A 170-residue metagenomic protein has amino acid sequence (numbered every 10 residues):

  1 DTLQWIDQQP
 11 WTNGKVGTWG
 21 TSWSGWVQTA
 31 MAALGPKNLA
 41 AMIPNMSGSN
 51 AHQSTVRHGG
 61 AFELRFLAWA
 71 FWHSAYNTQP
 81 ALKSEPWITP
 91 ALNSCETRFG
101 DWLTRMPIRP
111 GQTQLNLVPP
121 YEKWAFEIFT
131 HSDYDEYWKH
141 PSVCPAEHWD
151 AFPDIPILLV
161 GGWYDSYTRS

Functional and structural regions predicted by a protein language model:
T2-G17, S22, K83: Gly/Ser-rich "nucleophile elbow"/oxyanion-hole loop immediately N-terminal to the catalytic nucleophile in hydrolases
P10-G14, K37, P153: Structured loop/turn residues at beta-strand edges in well-structured enzyme cores
T18-G20, N45, V160: Short beta-strand immediately N-terminal to the catalytic nucleophile in serine-hydrolase-like folds
S22-G25, G48, W163-Y164: Flexible, active-site-proximal loop/turn residues at the rims of small-molecule/cofactor binding pockets and catalytic
S24-A32: Short helix immediately C-terminal to the catalytic nucleophile in hydrolase catalytic domains
A33-F152: Accessory cap/linker subdomain of secreted extracellular hydrolases
P153, L158-G161: Short beta-strand/loop motif that positions the catalytic acidic residue of the alpha/beta-hydrolase fold
S166-S170: Conserved alpha/beta-hydrolase "acid-adjacent" motif
